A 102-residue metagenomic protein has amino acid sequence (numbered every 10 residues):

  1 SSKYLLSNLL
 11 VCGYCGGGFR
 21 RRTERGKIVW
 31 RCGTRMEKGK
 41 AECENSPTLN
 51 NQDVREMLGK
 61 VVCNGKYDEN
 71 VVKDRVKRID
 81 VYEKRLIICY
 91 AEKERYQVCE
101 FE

Functional and structural regions predicted by a protein language model:
S1-N51, Y67, V71-V81: Catalytic and ligand-binding motifs that coordinate phosphates/metal ions in nucleic-acid-processing enzymes
R21, F101-E102: Short hydrophobic/aromatic patches at helix-to-coil boundaries
M36-G39, K93-Q97: Short, surface-exposed beta-strand-loop junctions and turns on beta-sheet-rich folds
Q52-E56, K60-V62: Catalytic cores of secreted or luminal carbohydrate-active enzymes
V61-G65, I87: Duplex nucleic acid-engaging cores and interfaces of nucleic-acid transaction enzymes
I79, R85-I88: Basic, amphipathic alpha-helical segments enriched in Lys/Arg and hydrophobic/aromatic residues
E83-K84, R95, E102: Long C-terminal interaction/binding lobes of large macromolecular proteins
